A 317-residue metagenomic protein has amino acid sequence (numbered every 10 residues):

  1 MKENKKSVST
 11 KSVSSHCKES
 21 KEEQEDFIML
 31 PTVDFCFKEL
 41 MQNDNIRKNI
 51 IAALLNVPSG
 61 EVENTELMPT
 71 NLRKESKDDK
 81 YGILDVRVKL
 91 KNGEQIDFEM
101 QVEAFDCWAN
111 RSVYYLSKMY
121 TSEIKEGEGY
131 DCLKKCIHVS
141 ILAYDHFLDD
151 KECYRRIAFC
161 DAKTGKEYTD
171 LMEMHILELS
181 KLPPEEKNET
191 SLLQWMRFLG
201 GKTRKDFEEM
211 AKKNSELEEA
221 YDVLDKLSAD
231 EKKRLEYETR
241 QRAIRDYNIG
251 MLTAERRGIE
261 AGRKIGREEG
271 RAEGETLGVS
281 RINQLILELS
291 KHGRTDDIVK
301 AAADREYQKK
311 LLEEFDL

Functional and structural regions predicted by a protein language model:
M1-L317: Elongated, amphipathic alpha-helical interaction scaffolds
